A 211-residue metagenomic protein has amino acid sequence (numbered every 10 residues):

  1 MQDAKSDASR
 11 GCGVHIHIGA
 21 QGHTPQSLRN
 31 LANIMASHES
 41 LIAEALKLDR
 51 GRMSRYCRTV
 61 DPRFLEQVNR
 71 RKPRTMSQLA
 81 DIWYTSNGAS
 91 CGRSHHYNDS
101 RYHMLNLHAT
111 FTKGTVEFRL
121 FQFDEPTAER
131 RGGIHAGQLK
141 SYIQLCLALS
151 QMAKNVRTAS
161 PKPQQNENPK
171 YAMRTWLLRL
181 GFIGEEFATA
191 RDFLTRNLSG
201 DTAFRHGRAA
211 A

Functional and structural regions predicted by a protein language model:
Q2-D7, H23-A211: C-terminal accessory/tail domains of diverse enzymes
S9-G11, A20: Active-site histidine-anchored catalytic micro-motif
